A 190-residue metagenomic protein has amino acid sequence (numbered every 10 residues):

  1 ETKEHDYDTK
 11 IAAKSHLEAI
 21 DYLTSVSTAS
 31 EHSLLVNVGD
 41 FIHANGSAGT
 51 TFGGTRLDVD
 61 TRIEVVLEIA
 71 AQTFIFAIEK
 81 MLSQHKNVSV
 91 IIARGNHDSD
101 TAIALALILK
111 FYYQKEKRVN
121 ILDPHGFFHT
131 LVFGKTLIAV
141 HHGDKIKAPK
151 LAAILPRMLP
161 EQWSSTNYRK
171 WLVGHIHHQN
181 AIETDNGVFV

Functional and structural regions predicted by a protein language model:
E4-V119: Core catalytic region of metal-dependent phosphoesterases/phosphodiesterases, especially metallo-beta-lactamase-like
L82, L109-H125, V132-A139, D144-V190: Conserved beta-sheet core of the metallophosphoesterase superfamily
A102-I103, T130-G134: Short, solvent-exposed polar/charged micro-motifs at secondary-structure junctions
